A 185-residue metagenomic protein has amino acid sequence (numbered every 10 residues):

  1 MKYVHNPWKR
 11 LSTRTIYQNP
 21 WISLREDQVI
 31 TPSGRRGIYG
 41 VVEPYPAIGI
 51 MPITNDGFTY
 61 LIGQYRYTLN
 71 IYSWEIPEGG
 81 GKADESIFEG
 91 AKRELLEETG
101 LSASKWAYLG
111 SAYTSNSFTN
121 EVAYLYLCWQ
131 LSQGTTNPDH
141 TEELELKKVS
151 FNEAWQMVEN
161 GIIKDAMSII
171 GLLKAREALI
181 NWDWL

Functional and structural regions predicted by a protein language model:
K2-P7, Y39, I48-R93, L131: Conserved Nudix-box catalytic region and its N-terminal flanking loop in Nudix hydrolases and closely related
K2-W8, Y72, A83, L127 (+1 more regions): Nudix hydrolase/Nudix homology domain
W8-G49, N55: Acidic, metal-coordinating catalytic segment for phosphate/diphosphate chemistry, firing primarily on the Nudix
E26-S33, A112-G134: Active-site-adjacent beta-strand/loop module that shapes the phosphate/pyrophosphate-binding cleft
V29, P52, L61, L127-C128 (+1 more regions): Conserved hydrophobic "DFG−1" position in protein kinase catalytic cores
P32-S33, T54-D56, Y65, W129-Q133 (+2 more regions): Short loop segments at secondary-structure junctions
L61, E75-Y108, Y126, P138-T141 (+1 more regions): The catalytic Nudix box helix
